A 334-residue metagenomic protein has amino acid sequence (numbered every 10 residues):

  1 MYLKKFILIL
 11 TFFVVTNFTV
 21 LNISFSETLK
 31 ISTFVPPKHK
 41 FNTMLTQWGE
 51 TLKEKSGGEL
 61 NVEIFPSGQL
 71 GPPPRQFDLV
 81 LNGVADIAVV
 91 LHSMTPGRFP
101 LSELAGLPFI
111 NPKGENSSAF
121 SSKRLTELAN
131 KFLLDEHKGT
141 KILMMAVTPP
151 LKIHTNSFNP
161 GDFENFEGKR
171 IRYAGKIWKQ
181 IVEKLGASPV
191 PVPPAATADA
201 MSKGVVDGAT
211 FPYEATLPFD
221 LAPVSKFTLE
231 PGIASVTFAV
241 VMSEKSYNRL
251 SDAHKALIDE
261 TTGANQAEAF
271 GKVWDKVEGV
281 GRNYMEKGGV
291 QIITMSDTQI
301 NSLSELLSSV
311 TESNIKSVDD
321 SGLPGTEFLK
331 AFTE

Functional and structural regions predicted by a protein language model:
M1-L3: N-terminal secretory signal peptides that target proteins for export/translocation
K5-L8, I31: Generic early N-terminus positional signal peaking at residue ~5-7
L8-F12, T16-T19: Hydrophobic helical h-region of N-terminal Sec-dependent signal peptides in bacterial secretory/periplasmic proteins
F18-S26: Sec/Tat signal peptide C-region and signal peptidase I cleavage site
F25-S117, L133-E334: N-terminal secretory/targeting leader peptides
A129: Basic phosphate/pyrophosphate-binding loop/patch that engages nucleotide-derived ligands
